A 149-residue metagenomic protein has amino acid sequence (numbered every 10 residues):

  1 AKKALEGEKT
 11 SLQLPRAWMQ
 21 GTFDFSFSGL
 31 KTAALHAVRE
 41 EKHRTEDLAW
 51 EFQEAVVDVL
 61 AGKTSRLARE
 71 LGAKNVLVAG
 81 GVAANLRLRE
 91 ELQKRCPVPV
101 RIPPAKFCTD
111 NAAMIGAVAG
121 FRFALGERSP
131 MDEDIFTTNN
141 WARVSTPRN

Functional and structural regions predicted by a protein language model:
A1-H43, Q93, A124-W141: A short helix-loop
Q20-S26, A33-L77: Adenine-nucleotide phosphate-binding core of ATP-dependent small-molecule kinases
D58, L86-R89, T109-A113: Active-site histidine-anchored catalytic micro-motif
L60, G81, G116: Residue-level signal for inorganic ion chemistry
T64, I115-G120: Buried hydrophobic packing segments
A73-L92: Glycine-rich phosphate-binding loops at beta-strand->alpha-helix junctions
V76, Q93-I115: Conserved phosphate-binding/catalytic loops in two-lobed NTP-binding clefts
T109-N111, A119, D132-N149: Long, positively charged, glycine-interspersed low-complexity recognition regions
